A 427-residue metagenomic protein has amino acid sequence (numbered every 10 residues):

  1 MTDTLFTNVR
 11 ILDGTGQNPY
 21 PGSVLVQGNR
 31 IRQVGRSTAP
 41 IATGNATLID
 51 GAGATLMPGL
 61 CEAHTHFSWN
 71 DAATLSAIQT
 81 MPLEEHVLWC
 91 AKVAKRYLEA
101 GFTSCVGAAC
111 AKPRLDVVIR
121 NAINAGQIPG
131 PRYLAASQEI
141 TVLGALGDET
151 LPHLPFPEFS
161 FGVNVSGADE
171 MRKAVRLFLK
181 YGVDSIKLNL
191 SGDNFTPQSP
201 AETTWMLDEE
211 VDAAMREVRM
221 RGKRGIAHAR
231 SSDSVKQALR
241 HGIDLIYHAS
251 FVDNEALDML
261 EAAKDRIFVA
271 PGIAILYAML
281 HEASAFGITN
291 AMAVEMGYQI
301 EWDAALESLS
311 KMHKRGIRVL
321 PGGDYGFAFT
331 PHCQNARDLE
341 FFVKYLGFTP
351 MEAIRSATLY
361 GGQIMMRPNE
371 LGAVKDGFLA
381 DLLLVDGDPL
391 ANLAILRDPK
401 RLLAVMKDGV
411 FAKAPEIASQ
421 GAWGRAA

Functional and structural regions predicted by a protein language model:
T2-D3, I11, T15-M57, A418 (+1 more regions): Histidine-rich, glycine-flanked metal-binding segment
V9, A357-L359, D376-W423: C-terminal cap of metal-dependent C-N hydrolases
A54-N121, A125-Q127, L143, E209 (+1 more regions): Metal-associated gating/positioning segment near the N- to mid-region
A72-T74, D116-V117, A145, T196-P197 (+5 more regions): Histidine/acidic-residue-rich catalytic or RNA/ligand-binding cores of hydrolases and nuclease-related proteins
L75-L88, L151-K173, R224-I226: Active-site mouth loops of central-metabolism enzymes
C90-I119, P129-E139, V183-T196, R224 (+3 more regions): Divalent metal-dependent hydrolysis catalytic cores, especially in the metallo-beta-lactamase
N189-D303, L320, Y325-F327, L346-F348 (+3 more regions): Active-site core of metal-dependent hydrolases
M220, A291-A293, W302-D388: His/Asp/Glu-enriched, well-ordered alpha-helical/loop segment that forms or immediately abuts the divalent-metal
